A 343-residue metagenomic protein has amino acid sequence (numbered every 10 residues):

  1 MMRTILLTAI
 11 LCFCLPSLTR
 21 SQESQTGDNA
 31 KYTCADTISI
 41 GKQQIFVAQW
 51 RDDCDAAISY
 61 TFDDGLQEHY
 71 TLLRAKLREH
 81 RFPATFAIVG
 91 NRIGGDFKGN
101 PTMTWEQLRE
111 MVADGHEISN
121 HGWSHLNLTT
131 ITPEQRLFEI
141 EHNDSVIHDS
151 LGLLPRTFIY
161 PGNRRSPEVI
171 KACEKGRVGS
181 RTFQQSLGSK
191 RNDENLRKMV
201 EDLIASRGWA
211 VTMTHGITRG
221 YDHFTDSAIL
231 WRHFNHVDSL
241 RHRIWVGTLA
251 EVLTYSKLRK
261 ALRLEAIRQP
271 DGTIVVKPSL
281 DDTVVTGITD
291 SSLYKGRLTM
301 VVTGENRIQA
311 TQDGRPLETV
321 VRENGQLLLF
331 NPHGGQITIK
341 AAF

Functional and structural regions predicted by a protein language model:
M1-I5: Positively charged n-region of N-terminal signal peptides that target proteins for export
L7-P16: Bacterial N-terminal signal peptides
T19-S21: Boundary at the C-terminal end of the N-terminal hydrophobic targeting segment
E23-H69: Boundary/entry segment of secreted carbohydrate-active catalytic domains
T26-T33, A56-I58, E68, R78-S189 (+1 more regions): Metal-dependent polysaccharide deacetylase catalytic core of the NodB/CE4 family, i.e., the active-site-bearing domain
A30-C34, I38-W50, G94, H148 (+4 more regions): C-terminal domain-boundary segment and adjacent tail
N192-L203: A short, acidic, amphipathic alpha-helical segment used as a generic capping/interface helix at domain edges
R322-F343: C-terminal beta-strand-rich structural cap/linker in extracellular carbohydrate-active enzymes
